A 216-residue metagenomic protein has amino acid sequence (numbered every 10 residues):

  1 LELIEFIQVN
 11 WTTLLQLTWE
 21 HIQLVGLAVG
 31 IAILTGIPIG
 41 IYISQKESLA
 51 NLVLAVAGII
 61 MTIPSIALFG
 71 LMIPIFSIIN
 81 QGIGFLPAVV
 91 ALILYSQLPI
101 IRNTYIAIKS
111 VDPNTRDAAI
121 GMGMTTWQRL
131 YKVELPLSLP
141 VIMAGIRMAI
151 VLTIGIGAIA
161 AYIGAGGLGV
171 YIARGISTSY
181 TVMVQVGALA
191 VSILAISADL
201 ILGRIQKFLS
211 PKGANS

Functional and structural regions predicted by a protein language model:
Q8, T12-Q23, V53-M61, I73 (+5 more regions): Alpha-helical membrane-interface segments at transmembrane helix boundaries
L14-Y42: Transmembrane alpha-helix signature in integral membrane proteins
L17-L24, L71-P99, M183, G187: Loop-to-helix entry region at the N-terminal start of transmembrane alpha-helices in multi-pass membrane transporters
I39-M72, L92, R102-I106: Cytoplasmic-entry segments and transmembrane alpha-helices of multi-pass inner-membrane transporters
P74-I75, I156-Q185, L189-V191, S216: Glycine-rich helix-loop "coupling/hinge" segments at transmembrane-helix boundaries in multipass transporters
V90, K109, Q128, Q185-S216: C-terminal transmembrane helix and the adjacent membrane-cytosol boundary/short C-terminal tail of inner/organellar
N103-I142, I172: Short cytoplasmic-facing helical segments at TM-TM junctions of multi-pass membrane proteins
W127-I159, V191: Transmembrane alpha-helices
